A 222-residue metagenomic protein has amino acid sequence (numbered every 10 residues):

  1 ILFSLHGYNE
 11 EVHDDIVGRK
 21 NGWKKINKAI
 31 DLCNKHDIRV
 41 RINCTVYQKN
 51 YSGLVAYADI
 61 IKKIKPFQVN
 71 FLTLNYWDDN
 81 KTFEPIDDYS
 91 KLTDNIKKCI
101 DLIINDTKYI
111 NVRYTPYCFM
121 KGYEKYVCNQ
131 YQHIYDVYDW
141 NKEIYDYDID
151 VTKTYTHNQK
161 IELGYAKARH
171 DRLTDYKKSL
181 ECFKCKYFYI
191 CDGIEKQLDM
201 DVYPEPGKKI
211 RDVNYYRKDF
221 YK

Functional and structural regions predicted by a protein language model:
I1-L74: Radical SAM/AdoMet-radical enzyme domain recognition
R19-W23, P85-L92: Flexible, glycine- and charge-enriched loops at secondary-structure boundaries
K28-I38, L92-K108: Alpha-helix-loop-beta-strand connector modules within alpha/beta enzyme cores
T45, V112-Y117, Y187, K196: Short, well-ordered beta-to-alpha junction loops that form the rim of enzyme active sites and present histidine/acidic
Y51-Q68, K121-E143: Short, electropositive alpha-helical surface patch
Q68-Y89, I110-Q132, Y145-K160: Flexible glycine/acidic-rich beta-alpha junction loops that bind and position SAM and/or redox cofactors in anaerobic
D136-V137, N141-K222: Flexible mid-to-C-terminal extensions adjoining Fe-S/redox cofactors in radical SAM and related proteins
